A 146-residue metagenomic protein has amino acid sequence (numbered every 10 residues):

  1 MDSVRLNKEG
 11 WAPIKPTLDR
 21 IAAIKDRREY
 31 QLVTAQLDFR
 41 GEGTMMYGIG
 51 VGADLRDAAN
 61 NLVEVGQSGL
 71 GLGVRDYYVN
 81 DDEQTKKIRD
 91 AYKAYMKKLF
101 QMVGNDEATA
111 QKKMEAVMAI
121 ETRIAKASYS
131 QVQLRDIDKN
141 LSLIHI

Functional and structural regions predicted by a protein language model:
M1-I144: Long, solvent-exposed N-terminal ectodomains of secreted or membrane-tethered precursors processed in the secretory
